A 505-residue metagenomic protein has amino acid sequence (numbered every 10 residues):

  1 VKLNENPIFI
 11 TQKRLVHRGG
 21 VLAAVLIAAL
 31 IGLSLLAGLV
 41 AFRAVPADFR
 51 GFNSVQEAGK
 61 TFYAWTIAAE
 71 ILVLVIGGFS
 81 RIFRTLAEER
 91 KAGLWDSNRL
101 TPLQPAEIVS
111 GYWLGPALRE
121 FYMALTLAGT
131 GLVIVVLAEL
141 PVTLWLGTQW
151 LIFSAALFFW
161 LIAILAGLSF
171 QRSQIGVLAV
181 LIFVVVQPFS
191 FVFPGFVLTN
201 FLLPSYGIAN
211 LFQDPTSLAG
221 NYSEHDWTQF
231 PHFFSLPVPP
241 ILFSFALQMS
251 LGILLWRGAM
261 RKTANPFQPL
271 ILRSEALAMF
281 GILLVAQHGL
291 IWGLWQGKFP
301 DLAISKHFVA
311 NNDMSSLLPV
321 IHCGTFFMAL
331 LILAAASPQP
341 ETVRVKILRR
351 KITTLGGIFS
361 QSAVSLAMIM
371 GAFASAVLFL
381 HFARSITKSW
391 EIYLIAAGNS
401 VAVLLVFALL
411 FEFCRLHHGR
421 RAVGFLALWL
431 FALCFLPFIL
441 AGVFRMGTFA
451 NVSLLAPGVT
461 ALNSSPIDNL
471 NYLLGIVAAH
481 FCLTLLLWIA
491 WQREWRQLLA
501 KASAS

Functional and structural regions predicted by a protein language model:
V1-A92, Y112-S505: Hydrophobic alpha-helical transmembrane segments of membrane proteins
S97-A106: Short helix-to-coil transition segments within interhelical loops that connect adjacent transmembrane helices
